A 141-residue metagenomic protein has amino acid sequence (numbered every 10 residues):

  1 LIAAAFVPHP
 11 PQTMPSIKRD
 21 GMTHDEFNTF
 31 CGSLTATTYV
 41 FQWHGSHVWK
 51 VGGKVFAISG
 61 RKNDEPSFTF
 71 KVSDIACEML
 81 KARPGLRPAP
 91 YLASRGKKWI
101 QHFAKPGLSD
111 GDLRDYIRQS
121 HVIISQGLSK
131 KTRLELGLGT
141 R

Functional and structural regions predicted by a protein language model:
A3-F6, M14-R141: Charge-dense, helix-prone N-terminal extensions
